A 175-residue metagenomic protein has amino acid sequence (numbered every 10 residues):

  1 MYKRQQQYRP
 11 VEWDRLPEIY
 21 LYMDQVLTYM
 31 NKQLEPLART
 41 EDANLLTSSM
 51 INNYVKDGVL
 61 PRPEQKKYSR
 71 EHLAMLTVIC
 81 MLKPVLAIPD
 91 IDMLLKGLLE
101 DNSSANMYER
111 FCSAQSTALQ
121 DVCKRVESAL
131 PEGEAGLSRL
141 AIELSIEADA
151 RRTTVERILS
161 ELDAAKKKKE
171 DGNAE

Functional and structural regions predicted by a protein language model:
M1-K3, V26, K169-E175: Polar low-complexity intrinsically disordered regions
Y2, L21-Y22, Y54, Y68 (+3 more regions): Broad hydrophobic/π-residue packing in well-ordered secondary structure
K3-L99: Basic helix-turn-helix/winged-helix DNA-binding cores and closely related short helical interaction motifs
G97, D101-E175: Intrinsically disordered, low-complexity, charge-dense segments enriched in Lys/Arg and Glu/Asp interspersed
